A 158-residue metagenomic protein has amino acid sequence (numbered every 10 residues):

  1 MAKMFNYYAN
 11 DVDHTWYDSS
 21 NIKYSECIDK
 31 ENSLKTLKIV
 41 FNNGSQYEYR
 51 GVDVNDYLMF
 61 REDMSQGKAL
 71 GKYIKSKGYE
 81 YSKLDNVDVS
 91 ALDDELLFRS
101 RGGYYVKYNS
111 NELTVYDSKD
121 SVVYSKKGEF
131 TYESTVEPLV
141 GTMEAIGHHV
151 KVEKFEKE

Functional and structural regions predicted by a protein language model:
M1-L97, R101, T131, T135 (+2 more regions): Acidic/histidine-enriched, beta-strand-rich ligand/metal-binding domains
I28, N42, K107-N109, Y116 (+1 more regions): A structural detector for beta-sheet-dominated domains
L34-T36, S110-E112, H149: Exposed beta-strand and adjacent loop surfaces of beta-rich binding modules that mediate intermolecular recognition
S45-Y47, G51, L113, V122-S125 (+1 more regions): Generic ordered-secondary-structure signal
G102-V123: Short aromatic-glycine-(Arg/Gly/Cys) micro-motifs in beta-strand/loop hairpins
D120-E133: A short, exposed loop/beta-hairpin motif centered on an aromatic-Gly-Thr core
H148-K154: A short amphipathic beta-strand at an alpha->beta junction
